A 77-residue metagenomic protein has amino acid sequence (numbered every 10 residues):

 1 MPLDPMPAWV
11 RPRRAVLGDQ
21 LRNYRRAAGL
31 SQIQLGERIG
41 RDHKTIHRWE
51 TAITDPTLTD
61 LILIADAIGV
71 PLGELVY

Functional and structural regions predicted by a protein language model:
P2-A27: A short, Lys/Arg-rich alpha-helix, primarily the initiator
V16, Q34, E50: Short glycine/serine/threonine-biased micro-segments
D19-R38, L63: Short basic helix-loop element that most often maps to the first helix and adjoining turn of HTH DNA-binding modules
I39-P56: Recognition helix of helix-turn-helix/homeodomain-like DNA-binding domains that insert into the DNA major groove
G40, T57-E74: DNA major-groove recognition helix of helix-turn-helix/homeodomain DNA-binding modules
